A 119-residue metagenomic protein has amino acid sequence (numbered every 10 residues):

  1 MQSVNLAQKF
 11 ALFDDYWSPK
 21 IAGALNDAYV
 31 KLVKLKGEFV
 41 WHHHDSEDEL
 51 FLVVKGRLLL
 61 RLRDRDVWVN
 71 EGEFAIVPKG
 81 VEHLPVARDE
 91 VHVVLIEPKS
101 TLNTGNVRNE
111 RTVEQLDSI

Functional and structural regions predicted by a protein language model:
Q2-F10, G23, R88-I119: Double-stranded beta-helix
L6-W41, E47, G105: A short glycine-rich, His/Asp/Glu-containing loop-to-beta-strand
N26, V54-K55, N70-E71, D89: A cytosolic small-molecule/anion-sensing beta-strand core signal
Y29, E38, R57-L59, D66 (+3 more regions): Structural motif
K34-L35, H44-R61: Short, conserved beta-strand element in jelly-roll/cupin
H42, L84-P85: Short glycine/serine/proline-enriched coil/turn segments at secondary-structure junctions
L62-R63, E71, A87, G105: Short glycine-/acidic-enriched loop or helix-start segments at secondary-structure transitions that form or flank
R63-K79: Short acidic-glycine-tyrosine-enriched beta hairpin
